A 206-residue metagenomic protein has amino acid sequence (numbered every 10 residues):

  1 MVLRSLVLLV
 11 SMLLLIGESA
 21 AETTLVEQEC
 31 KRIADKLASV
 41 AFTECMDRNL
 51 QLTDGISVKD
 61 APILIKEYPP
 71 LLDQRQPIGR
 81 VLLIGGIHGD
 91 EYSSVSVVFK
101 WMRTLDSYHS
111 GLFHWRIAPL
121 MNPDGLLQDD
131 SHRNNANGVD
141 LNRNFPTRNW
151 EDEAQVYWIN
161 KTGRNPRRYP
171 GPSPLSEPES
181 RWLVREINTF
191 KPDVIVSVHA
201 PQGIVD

Functional and structural regions predicted by a protein language model:
M1-S5: Positively charged n-region of N-terminal signal peptides that target proteins for export
L6-L15: Bacterial N-terminal signal peptides
S19-L64: Short glycine- and acidic-rich boundary segments immediately preceding or forming the N-terminal edge of structured
S57-D60, Q76-P77, S110: A generic fold-level signal
I65-P77: Short beta-strand-to-loop junctions in surface cap/lid or active-site-entrance loops
I78, E91-M102, D106-D206: Active-site/substrate-binding loop(s) of hydrolase catalytic cores
R80-L83: Conserved beta-strand elements of the Class I
